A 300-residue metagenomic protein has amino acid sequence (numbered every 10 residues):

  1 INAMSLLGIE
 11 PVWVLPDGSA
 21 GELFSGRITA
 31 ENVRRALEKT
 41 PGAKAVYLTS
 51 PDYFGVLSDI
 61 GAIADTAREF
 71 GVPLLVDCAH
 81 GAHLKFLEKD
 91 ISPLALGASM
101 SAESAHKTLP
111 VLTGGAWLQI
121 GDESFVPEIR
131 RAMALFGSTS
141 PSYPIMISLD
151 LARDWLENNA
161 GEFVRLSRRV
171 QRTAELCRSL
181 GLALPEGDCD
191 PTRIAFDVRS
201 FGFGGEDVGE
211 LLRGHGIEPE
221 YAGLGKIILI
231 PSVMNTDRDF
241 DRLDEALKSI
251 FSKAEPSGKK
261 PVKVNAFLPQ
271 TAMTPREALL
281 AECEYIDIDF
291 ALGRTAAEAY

Functional and structural regions predicted by a protein language model:
I1-P185: Conserved PLP-enzyme active-site core in the AAT-like
E175-Y300: Conserved C-terminal alpha-helix-loop-beta "cap" of PLP-dependent enzymes that closes/shapes the active-site mouth
